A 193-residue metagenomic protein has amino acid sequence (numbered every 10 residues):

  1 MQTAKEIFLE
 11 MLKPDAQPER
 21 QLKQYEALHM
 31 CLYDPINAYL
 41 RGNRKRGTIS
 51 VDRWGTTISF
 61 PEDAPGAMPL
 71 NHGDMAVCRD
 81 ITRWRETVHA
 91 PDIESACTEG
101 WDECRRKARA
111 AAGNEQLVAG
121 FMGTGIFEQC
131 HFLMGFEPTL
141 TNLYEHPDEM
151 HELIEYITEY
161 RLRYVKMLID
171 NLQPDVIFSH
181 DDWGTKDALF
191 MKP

Functional and structural regions predicted by a protein language model:
M1-Q24, V51, F60, R85-P193: Active-site loop segments of alpha/beta catalytic cores
A16-R53: N-terminal accessory/capping or targeting/presequence segment of soluble
M30, P61-W84: Short, surface-exposed, low-complexity cationic segments
I36, W54, A76, W183-G184: Intrinsically disordered, low-complexity regions of eukaryotic proteins
R41-K45, C78-R79, E137-T141: Short, low-complexity, polar/charged sequence segments that are solvent-exposed and flexible
N43-K45, D74, H151: Alpha-helical interaction segments
T48-R53, T57-S59, A67-P69: Generic recognition of long tandem-repeat/solenoid scaffolds
